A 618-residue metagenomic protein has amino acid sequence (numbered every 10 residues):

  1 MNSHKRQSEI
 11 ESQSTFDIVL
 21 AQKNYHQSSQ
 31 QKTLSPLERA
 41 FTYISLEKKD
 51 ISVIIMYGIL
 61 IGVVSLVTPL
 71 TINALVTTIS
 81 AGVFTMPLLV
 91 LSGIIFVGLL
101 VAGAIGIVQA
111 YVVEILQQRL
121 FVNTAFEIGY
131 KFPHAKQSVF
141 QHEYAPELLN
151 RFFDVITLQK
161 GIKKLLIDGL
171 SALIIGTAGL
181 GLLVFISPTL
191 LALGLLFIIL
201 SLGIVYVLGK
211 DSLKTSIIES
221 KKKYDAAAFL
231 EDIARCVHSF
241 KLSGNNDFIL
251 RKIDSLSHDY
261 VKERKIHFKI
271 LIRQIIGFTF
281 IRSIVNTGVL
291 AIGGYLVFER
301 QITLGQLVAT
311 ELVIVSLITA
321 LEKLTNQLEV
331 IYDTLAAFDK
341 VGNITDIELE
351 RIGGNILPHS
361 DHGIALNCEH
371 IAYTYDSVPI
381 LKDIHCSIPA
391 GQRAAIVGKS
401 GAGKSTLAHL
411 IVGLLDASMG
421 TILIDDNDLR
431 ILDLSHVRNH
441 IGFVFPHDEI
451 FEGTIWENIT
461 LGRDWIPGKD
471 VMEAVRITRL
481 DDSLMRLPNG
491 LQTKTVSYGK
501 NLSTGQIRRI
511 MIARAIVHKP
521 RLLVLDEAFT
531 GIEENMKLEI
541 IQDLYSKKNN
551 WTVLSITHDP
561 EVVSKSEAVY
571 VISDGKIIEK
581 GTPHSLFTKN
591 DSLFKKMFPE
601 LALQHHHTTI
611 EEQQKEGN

Functional and structural regions predicted by a protein language model:
M1-T68, A81-L91, Q109, V113 (+8 more regions): Membrane-integrated ABC transporters
I54, G58-I61, L91-G106, I167-I218 (+2 more regions): Transmembrane helices of ABC transporter permease
V64, T68, V76, R151-L196 (+3 more regions): Hydrophobic alpha-helical transmembrane segments of ABC transporter permease domains
Q137-S138, N150-I162, L166, L170 (+8 more regions): An intracellular "coupling" helix at the cytosolic face of ABC transporter transmembrane type-1 domains
K222, N245, K269, L317-I344: Cytosolic ends of transmembrane helices, especially the final helix of ABC transmembrane type-1 domains
V412: Helix-to-loop junction immediately C-terminal to a conserved catalytic motif
L423, I431, W456-S497, I541-Q542 (+1 more regions): ABC ATPase nucleotide-binding domain helical subdomain, centered on the C-loop/LSGGQ "ABC signature"
H518, N549: Conserved signature/switch motifs of ABC ATPase nucleotide-binding domains
